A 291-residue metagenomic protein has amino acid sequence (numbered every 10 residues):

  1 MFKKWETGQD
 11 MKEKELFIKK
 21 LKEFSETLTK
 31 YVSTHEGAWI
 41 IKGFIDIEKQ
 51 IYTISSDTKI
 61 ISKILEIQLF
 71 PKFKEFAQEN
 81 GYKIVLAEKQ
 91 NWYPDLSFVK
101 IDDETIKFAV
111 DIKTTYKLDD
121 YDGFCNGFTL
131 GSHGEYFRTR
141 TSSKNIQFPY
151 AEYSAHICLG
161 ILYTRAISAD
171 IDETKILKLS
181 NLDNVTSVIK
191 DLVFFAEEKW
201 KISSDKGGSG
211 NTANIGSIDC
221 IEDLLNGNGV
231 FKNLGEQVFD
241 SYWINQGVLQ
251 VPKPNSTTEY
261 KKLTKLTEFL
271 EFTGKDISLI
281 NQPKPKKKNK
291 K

Functional and structural regions predicted by a protein language model:
M1-A87, N91, I101, T105 (+1 more regions): Nucleic-acid endonuclease domains
P94-D95: Internal alpha-helical scaffold/solenoid segments in large eukaryotic proteins
